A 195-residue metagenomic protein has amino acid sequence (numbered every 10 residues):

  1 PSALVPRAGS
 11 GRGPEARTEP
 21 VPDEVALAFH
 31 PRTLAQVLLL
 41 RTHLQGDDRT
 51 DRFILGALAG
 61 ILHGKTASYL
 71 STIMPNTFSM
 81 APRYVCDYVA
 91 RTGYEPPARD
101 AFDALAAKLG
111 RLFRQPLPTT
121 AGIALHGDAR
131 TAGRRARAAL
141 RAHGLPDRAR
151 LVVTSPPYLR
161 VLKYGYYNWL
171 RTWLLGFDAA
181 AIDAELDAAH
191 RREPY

Functional and structural regions predicted by a protein language model:
P1-G46, F177-A189: Conserved phosphoryl-transfer catalytic core
P1-L4, A104-L112, N168-L170: Charged, low-complexity, helix-prone segments enriched in Lys/Glu/Asp/Gln
R32-T154, L159-L162: SAM-dependent nucleic-acid methyltransferase catalytic core
R135-L151, P157-Y195: SAM-dependent methyltransferase catalytic-core segment centered on the flexible catalytic loop and adjoining short
